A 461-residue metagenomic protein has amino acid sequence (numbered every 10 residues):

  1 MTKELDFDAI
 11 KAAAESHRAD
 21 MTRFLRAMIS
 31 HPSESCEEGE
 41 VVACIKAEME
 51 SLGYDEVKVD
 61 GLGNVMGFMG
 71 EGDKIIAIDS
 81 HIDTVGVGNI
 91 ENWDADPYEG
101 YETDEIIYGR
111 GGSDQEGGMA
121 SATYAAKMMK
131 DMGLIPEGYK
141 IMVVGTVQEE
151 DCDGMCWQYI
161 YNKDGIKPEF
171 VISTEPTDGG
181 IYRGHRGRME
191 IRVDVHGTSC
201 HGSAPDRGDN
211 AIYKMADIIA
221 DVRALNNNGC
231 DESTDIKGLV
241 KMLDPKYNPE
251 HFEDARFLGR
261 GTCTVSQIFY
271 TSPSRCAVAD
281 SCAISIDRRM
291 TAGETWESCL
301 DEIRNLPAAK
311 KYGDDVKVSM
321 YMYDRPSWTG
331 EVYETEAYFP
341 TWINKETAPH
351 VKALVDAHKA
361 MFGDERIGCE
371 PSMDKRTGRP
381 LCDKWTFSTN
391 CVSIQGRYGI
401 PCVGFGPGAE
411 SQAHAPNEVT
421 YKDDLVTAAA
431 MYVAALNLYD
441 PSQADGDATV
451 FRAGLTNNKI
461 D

Functional and structural regions predicted by a protein language model:
T2-L5, A9, R192-D461: Metal-dependent amide/peptide-bond hydrolase catalytic core, centered on the "pita-bread" metallohydrolase fold
T2-Y108, D131-P136, A409: Acidic/His- and Gly-rich active-site-bordering loop/insert found across diverse amide/peptide-bond hydrolases
M28, P32, E175, M215 (+1 more regions): Residue-level signal for inorganic ion chemistry
I75-A77, I107, E169-S173, E190-R192 (+1 more regions): Short glycine-aspartate micro-motif
G88-G100, R186-E190, T329-E334: Short, flexible, mixed-charge acidic loops at enzyme active sites
N92, I135, Y182-R188, R275-A279 (+1 more regions): Short glycine/proline-enriched loop/turn "hinge" motifs that connect secondary-structure elements and lie
D104-S113, S199-G202, L381: A short glycine/serine-rich beta->alpha loop
Q115-E190, A255: Acidic/histidine-rich catalytic neighborhood of metal-dependent amide-processing enzymes
